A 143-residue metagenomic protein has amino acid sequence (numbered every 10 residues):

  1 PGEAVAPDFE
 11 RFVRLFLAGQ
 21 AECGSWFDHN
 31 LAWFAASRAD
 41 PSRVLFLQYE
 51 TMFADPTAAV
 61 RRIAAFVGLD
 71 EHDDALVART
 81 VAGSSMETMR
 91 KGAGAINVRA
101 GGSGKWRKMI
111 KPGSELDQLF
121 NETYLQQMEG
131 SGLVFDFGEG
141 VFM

Functional and structural regions predicted by a protein language model:
P1-M109, Q126, L133, M143: PAPS-dependent sulfotransferase catalytic domain
P112: Signature for phosphate-centric chemistry
E115: Globin-like tetrapyrrole-binding proteins
F120-Y124: Short amphipathic alpha-helical coiled-coil/interface segments
